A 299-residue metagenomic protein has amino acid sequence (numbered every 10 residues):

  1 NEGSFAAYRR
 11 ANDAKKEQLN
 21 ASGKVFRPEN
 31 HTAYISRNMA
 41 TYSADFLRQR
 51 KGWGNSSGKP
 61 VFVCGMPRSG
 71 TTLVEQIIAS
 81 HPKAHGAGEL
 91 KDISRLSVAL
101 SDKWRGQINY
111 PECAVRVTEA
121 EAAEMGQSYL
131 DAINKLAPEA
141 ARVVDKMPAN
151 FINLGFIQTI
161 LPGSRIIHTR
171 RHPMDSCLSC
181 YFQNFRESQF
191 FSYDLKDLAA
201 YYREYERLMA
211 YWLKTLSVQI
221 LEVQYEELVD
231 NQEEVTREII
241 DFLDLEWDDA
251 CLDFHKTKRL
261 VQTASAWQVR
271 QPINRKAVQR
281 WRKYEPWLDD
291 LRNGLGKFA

Functional and structural regions predicted by a protein language model:
N1-P60, Y110-A141, C180-E222, D230-A299: PAPS-dependent sulfotransferases, especially Golgi type II membrane carbohydrate sulfotransferases
E17, S80, A99, G163 (+1 more regions): A short linear boundary/processing microfeature
R50-L161, T169: Phosphate-binding active sites in nucleotide-utilizing proteins
R68, M147, Y202, V229-D230: Short alpha-helix boundary/capping motifs
G70-H85, N153-R165, T169-H172, Y181 (+2 more regions): PAPS/PAP-binding and catalytic site of the sulfotransferase fold
L90-D92, N150, H172, E226 (+2 more regions): Short, solvent-exposed coil/turn elements at secondary-structure transition points
D175: Glycine/alanine-rich phosphate-binding loops at beta-alpha junctions
